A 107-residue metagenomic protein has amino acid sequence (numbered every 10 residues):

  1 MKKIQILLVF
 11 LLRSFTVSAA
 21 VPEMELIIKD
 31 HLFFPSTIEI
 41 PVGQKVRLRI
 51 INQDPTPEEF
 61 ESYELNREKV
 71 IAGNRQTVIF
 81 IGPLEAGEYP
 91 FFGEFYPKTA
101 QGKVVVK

Functional and structural regions predicted by a protein language model:
M1-I4: Positively charged n-region of N-terminal signal peptides that target proteins for export
I6-F10: Hydrophobic helical h-region of N-terminal Sec-dependent signal peptides in bacterial secretory/periplasmic proteins
S14-T16: N-terminal signal peptide c-region/cleavage motif recognized by signal peptidases
A20-E25, L32, A72-K107: Extracellular/periplasmic metallocenter environments
V21-P35, E39-I40, V46-R49, E58: N-terminal first-folded block
I27-K29, G43, I51, Y63-L65 (+1 more regions): Generic beta-structure capping elements
T37-D54, Q76-L84, P90-F92: Beta-strand cores of secreted/periplasmic/IMS beta-sandwich domains, seen most often in copper-related folds
Q53-G73, G102: Histidine- and aromatic-enriched segments that form or immediately flank copper-ligand environments
